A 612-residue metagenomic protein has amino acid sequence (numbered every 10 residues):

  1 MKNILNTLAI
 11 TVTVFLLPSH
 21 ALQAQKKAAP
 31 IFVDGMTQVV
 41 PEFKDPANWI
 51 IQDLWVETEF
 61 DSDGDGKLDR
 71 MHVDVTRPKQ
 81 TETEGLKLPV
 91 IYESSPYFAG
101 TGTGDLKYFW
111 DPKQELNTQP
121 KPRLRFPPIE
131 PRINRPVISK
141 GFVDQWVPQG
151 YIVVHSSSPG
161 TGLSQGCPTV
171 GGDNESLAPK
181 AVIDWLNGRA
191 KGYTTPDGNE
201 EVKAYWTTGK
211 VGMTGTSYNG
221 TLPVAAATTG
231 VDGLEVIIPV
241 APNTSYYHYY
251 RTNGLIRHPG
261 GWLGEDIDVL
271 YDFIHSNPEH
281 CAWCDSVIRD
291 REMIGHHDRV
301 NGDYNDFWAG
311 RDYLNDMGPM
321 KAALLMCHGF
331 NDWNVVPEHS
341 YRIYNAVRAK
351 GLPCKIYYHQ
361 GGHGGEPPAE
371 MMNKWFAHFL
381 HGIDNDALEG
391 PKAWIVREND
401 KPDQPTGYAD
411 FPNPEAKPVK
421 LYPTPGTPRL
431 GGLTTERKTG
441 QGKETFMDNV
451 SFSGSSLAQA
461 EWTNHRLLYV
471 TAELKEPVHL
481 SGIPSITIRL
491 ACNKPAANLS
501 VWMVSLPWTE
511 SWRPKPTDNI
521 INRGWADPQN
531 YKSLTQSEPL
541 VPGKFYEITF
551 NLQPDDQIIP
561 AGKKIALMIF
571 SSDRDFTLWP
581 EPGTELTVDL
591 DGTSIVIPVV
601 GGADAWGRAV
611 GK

Functional and structural regions predicted by a protein language model:
Q25-E115, E130-P131, K140-F142, G431-S456: Catalytic-loop region of hydrolases
K27, G35-V40, E366-K612: C-terminal, loop-rich substrate-recognition/catalytic regions characterized by aromatic stacking residues
K27-P30, V40-P41, E59-D61, L68 (+8 more regions): Accessory cap/linker subdomain of secreted extracellular hydrolases
I91-P96, H155, W185, M568: Structural cue for short, hydrophobic secondary-structure segments
V147-L163: Conserved alpha/beta-hydrolase
M320, M326-H328, D332: Short beta-strand/loop motif that positions the catalytic acidic residue of the alpha/beta-hydrolase fold
W333-H339: Conserved alpha/beta-hydrolase "acid-adjacent" motif
V347-G364: Catalytic histidine neighborhood in serine/cysteine hydrolases with alpha/beta-hydrolase-type architecture
